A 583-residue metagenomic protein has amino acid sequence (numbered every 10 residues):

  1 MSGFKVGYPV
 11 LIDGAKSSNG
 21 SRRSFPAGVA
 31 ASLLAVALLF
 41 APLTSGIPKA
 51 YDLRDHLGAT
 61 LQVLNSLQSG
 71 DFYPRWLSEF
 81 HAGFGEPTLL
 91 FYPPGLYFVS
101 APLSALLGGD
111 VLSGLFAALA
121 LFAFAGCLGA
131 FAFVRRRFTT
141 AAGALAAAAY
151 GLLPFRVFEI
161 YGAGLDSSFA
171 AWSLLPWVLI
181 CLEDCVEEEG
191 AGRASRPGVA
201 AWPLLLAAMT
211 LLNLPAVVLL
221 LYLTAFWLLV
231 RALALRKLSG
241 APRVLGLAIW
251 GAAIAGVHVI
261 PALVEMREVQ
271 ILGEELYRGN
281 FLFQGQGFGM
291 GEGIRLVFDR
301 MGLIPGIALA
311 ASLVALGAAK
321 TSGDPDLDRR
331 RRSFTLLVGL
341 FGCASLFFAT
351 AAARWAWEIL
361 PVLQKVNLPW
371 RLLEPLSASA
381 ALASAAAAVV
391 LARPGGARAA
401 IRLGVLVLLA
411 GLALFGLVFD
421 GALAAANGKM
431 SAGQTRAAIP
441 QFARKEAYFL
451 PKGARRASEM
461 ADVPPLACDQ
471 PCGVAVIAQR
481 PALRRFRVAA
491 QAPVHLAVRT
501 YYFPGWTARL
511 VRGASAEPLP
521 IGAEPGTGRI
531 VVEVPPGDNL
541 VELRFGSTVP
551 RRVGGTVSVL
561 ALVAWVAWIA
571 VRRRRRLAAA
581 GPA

Functional and structural regions predicted by a protein language model:
M1-A41, R332, L403-L408, L560-A583: Start-transfer (signal-anchor) and selected internal transmembrane alpha helices of multi-pass inner/ER membrane
A31-A37, A105, A118-R137, A141-E188 (+2 more regions): Membrane-embedded helix bundles of polyisoprenyl
L34-F124, L153-I160, D166-A171: Membrane-interface coil-to-helix junctions
V36-S45, S66-F72, L107, A142-A163 (+4 more regions): Membrane-interface helix-loop junctions at the exits of transmembrane helices
G192-A194, A234-L245, S312-W355, G395-A400 (+1 more regions): Membrane-interface helix-loop-helix junctions at transmembrane boundaries of multi-pass membrane enzymes, predominantly
G240-P325, F334, G428-V476: Periplasmic/ER-lumenal interhelical loops and adjacent helix-loop junctions in multi-pass membrane proteins
I249-A252, D326-D328, G339, A388-D420 (+1 more regions): Signature aromatic-anchored transmembrane alpha helix within multi-pass, membrane-resident enzymes that catalyze glycan
A461-P582: Active-site-proximal, structured, solvent-exposed surfaces of multi-pass membrane proteins that position macromolecular
